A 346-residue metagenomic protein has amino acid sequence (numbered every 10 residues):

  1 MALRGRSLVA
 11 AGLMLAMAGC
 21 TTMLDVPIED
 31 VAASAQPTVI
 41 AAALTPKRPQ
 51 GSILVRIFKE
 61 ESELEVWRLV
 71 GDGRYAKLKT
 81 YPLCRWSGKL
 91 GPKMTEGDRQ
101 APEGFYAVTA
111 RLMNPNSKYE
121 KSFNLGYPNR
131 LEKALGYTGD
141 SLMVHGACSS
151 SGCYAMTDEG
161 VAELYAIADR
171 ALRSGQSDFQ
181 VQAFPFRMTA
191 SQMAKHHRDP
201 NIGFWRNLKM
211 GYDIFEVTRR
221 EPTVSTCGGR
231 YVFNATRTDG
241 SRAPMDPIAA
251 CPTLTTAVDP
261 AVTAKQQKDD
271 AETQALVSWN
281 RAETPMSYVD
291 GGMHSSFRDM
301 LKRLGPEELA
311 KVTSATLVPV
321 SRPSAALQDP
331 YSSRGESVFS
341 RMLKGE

Functional and structural regions predicted by a protein language model:
M1-V9: Bacterial N-terminal signal peptides that target proteins for export
V9-G19: Bacterial N-terminal signal peptides
A18-A41: Bacterial Sec signal peptide processing site at the extreme N-terminus
Q36-L54, V66-W67, R85-E96, E103-A110 (+2 more regions): N-terminal post-signal-peptidase region of extra-cytosolic proteins
V70-W86: Short Gly/aromatic-enriched secondary-structure transition segments
G97-L254: Exported/periplasmic cell-wall-interacting domains
T189-E346: Low-complexity, Gly/Ser/Thr/Pro-rich intrinsically disordered linker/tail segments
